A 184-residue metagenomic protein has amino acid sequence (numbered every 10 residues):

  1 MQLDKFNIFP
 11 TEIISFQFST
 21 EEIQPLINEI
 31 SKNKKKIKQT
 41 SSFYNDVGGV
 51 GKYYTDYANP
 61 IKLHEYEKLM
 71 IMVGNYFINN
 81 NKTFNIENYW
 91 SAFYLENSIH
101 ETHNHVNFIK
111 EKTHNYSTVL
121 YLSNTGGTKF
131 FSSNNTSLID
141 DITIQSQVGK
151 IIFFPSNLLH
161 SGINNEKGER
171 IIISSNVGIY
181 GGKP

Functional and structural regions predicted by a protein language model:
M1-T83: Non-heme Fe(II)/2-oxoglutarate
Q17-F18, V177-G181: Short beta-strand-to-coil "C-cap" segments at the C-terminal boundary of structured domains/repeats, marking
L26-I30, G162, I173: A structural signal for short hydrophobic/aromatic patches embedded in well-ordered alpha helices
K82-N164, E169-I172, I179-P184: Catalytic core of non-heme Fe(II) oxygenases with the double-stranded beta-helix
